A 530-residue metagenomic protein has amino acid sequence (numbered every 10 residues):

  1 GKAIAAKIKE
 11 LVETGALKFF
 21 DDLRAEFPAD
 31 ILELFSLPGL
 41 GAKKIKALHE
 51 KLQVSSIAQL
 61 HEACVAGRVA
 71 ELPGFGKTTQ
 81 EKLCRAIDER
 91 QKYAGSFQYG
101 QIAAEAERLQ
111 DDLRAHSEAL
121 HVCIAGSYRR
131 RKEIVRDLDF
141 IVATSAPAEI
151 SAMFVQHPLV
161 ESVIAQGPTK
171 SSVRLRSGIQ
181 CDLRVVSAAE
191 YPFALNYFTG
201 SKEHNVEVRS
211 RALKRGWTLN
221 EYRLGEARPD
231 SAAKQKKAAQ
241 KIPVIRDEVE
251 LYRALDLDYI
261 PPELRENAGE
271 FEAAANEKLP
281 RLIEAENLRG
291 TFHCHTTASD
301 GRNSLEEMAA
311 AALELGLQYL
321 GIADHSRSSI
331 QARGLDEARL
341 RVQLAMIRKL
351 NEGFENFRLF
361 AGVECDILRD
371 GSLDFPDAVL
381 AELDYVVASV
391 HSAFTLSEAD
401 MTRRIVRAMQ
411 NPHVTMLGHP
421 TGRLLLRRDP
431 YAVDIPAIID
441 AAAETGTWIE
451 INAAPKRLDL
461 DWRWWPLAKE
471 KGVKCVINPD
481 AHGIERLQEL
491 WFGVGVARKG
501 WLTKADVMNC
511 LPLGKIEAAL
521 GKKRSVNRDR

Functional and structural regions predicted by a protein language model:
K2-S171, G178, P192-F193, V206 (+4 more regions): Accessory alpha-helical DNA-binding modules that contact the DNA backbone or grooves
Y99, T297-A298: Short acidic-aromatic active-site loops that bind/stabilize oxyanions
R131-W217, E221-T296, R302-I322, R327-F357 (+1 more regions): Charged catalytic cores and adjacent phosphate/nucleic-acid-binding surfaces used for phosphate/nucleic-acid chemistry
